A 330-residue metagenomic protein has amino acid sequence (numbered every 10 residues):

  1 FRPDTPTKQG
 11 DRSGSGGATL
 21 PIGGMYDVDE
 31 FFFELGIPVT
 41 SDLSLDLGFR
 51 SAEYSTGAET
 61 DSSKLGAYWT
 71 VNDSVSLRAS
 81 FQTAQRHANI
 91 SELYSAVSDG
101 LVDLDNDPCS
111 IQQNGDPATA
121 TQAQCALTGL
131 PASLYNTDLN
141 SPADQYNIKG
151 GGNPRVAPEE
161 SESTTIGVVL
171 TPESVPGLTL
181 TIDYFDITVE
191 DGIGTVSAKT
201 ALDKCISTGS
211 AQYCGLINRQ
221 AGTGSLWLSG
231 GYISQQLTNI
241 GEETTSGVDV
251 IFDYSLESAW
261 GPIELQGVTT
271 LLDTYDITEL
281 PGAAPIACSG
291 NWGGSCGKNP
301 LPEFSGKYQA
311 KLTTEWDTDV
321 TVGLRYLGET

Functional and structural regions predicted by a protein language model:
F1-D46, E279-K311: Outer-membrane beta-barrel transmembrane domain signature of Gram-negative proteins, especially the mid-to-C-terminal
F1-R2, F49-S55, F81-H87, Y94-A96 (+7 more regions): Transmembrane beta-strands of outer-membrane beta-barrel pores
F1-R2, I22-T70, S161-S163, T321-R325: Surface-exposed extracellular loop regions of Gram-negative outer-membrane beta-barrel proteins
R2-Q9, E59, S80-T83, N89-D105 (+2 more regions): Outer-membrane beta-barrel and related beta-rich outer-membrane complex signature in Gram-negative bacteria
D29-L35, D61-A67, V75, G152 (+3 more regions): Hydrophobic, lipid-facing positions within transmembrane beta-strands of outer-membrane proteins
I37-S41, W69-D73, E160, L170-S174 (+4 more regions): Outer-membrane beta-barrel strand-turn architecture
I90-L180, I233-V248, L301-P302: Outer-membrane beta-barrel signature, preferentially recognizing the C-terminal barrel domain of Gram-negative
T179-T330: Gram-negative outer-membrane beta-barrel transporters
